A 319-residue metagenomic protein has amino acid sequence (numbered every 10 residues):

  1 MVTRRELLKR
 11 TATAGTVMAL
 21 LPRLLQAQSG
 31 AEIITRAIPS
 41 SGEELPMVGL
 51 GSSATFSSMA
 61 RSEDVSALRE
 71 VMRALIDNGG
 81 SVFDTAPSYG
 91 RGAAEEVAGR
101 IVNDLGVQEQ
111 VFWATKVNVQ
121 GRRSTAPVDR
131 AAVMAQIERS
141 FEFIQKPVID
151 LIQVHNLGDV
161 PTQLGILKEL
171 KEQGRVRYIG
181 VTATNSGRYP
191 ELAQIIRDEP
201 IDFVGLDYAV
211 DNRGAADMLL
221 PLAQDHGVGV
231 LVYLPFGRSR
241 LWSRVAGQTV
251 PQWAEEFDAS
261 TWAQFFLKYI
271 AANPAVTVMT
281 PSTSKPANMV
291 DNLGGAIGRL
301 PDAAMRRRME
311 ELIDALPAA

Functional and structural regions predicted by a protein language model:
V2-V111, A319: N-terminal binding-site loop/beta-alpha segment at the start of enzyme catalytic domains that lines or forms
A12, S53, S88, V154-L157 (+3 more regions): Flexible loop residues that form catalytic and substrate-binding hotspots at small-molecule/glycan-binding clefts
A14-L21, I38, M218-A319: Structured C-terminal cap/extension of enzyme domains
T35, M72, E95, G99 (+6 more regions): Generic structural signal for well-ordered alpha-helices, preferentially at hydrophobic/aromatic core positions
I38, L50, F83, A98 (+7 more regions): Conserved, mostly hydrophobic/aromatic
A54, V117-G121, N185, Y208-N212 (+2 more regions): Glycine-rich beta-alpha junction loops
M59, V119-G205, A209-G214, M218 (+2 more regions): Glycine/proline-rich, positively charged, aromatic-decorated active-site loop/lid region on the catalytic face
Y89, L105-R130: Structural motif corresponding to the early beta-alpha repeats
